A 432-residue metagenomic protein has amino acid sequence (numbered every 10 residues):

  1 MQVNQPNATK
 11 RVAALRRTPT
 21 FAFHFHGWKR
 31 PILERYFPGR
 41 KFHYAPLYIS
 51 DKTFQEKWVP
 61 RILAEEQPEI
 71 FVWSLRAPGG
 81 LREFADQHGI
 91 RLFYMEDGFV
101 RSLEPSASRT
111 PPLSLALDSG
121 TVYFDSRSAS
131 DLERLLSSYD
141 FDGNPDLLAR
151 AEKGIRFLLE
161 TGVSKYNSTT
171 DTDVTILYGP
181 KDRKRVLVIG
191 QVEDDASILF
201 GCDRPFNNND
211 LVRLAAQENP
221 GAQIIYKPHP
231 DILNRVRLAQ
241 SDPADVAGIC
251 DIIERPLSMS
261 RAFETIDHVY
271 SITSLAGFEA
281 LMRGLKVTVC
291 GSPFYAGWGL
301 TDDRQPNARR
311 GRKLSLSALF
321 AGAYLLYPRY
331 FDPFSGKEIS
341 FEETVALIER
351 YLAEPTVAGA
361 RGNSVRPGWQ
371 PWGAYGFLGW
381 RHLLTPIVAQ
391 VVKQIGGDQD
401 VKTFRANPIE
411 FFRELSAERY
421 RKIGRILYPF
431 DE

Functional and structural regions predicted by a protein language model:
M1-E432: Catalytic-core helical/loop segments in enzymes performing group transfer/polymerization on anionic/lipid-linked
